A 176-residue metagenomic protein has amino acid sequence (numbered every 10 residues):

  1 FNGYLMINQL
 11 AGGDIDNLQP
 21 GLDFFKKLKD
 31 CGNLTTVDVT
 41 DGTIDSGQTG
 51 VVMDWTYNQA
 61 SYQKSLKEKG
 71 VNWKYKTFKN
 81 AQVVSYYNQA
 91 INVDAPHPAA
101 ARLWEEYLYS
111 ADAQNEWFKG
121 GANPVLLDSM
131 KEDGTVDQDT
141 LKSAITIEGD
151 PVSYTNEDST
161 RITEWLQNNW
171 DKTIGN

Functional and structural regions predicted by a protein language model:
F1-Q48: Extracytoplasmic ligand-binding site segments that recognize negatively charged/polar headgroups
D23-K26, G42, S46, R102-E106 (+3 more regions): Solvent-exposed, polar/charged alpha-helical surfaces in well-ordered, non-transmembrane soluble domains, broadly
F24-K26, K69-V93: Periplasmic-binding protein-like
D30-C31, G47-G50, K69-W73, P98-A101: Loop/turn elements at helix/coil->beta-strand transitions in domains of secreted/extracellular proteins
T40-D41, Y57-S61, N80-V84: Short, catalytically relevant binding-site loops at active-site mouths
G42-T43, I147-N176: Conserved C-terminal helix/tail region of periplasmic/extracytoplasmic solute-binding proteins
V51-V71: A ligand-binding cleft/hinge motif common to bilobed small-molecule-binding domains
V83, Y87, I91-P151: Mature extracytoplasmic/periplasmic domains
